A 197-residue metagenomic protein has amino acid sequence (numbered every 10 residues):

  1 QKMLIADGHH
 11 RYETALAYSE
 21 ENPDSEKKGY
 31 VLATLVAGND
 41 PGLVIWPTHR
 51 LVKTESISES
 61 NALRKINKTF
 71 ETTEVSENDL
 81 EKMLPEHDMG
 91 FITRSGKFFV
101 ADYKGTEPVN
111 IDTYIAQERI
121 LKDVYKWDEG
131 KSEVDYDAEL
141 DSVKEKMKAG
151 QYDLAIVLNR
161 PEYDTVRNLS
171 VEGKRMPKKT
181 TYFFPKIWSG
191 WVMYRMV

Functional and structural regions predicted by a protein language model:
Q1-V197: Surface-exposed, charge/polar-rich loops and edge strands
